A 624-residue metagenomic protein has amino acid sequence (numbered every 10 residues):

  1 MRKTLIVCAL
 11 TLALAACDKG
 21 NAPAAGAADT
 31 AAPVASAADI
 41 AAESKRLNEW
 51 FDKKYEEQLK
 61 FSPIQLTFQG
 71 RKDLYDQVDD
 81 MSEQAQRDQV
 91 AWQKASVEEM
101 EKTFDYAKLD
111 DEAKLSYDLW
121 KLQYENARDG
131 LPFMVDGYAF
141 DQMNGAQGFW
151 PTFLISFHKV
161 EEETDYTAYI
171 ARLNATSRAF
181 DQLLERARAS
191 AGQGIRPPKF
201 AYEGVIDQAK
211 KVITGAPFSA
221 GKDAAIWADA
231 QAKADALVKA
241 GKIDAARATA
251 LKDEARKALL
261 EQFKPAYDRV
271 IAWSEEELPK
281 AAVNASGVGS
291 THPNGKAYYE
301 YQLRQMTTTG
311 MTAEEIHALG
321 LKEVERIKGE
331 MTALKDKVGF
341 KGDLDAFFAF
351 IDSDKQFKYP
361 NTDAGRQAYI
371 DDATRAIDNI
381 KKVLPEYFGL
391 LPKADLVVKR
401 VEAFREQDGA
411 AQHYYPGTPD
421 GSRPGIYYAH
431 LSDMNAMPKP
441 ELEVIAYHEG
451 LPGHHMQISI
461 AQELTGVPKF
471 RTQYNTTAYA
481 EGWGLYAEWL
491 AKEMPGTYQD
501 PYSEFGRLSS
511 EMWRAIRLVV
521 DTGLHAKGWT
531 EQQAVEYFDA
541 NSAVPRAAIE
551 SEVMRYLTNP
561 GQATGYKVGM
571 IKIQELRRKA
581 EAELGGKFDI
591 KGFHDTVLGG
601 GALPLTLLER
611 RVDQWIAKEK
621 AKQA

Functional and structural regions predicted by a protein language model:
M1-R2, D18: Short, intrinsically disordered low-complexity segments
R2-C8: Sec-dependent signal peptide recognition, specifically the positively charged N-region followed immediately by
L14-A16: C-terminal motif of bacterial Sec signal peptides marking the signal peptidase cleavage site
D18-A624: N-terminal maturation segment of proteins
